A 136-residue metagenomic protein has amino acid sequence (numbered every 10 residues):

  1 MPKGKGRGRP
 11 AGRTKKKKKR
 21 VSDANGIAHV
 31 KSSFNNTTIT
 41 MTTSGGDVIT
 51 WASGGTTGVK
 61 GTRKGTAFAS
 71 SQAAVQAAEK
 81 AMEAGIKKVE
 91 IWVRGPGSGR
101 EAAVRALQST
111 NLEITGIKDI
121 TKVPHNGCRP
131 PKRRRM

Functional and structural regions predicted by a protein language model:
M1-M136: Ribosome-associated RNA-binding proteins
